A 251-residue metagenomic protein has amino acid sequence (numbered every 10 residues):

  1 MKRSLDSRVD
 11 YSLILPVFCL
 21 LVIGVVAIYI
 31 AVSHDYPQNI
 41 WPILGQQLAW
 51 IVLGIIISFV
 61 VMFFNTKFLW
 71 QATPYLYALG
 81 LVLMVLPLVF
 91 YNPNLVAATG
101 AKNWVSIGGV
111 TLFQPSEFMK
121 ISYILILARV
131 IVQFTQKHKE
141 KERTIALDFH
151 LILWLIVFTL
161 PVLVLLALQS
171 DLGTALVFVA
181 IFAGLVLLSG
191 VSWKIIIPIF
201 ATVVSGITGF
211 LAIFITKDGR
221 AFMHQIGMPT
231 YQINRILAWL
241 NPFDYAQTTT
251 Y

Functional and structural regions predicted by a protein language model:
M1-L13, C19-L20, V26-Q169: Membrane-helix boundary/helix-loop-helix interface segments in multi-pass membrane proteins
I30, L83-L95, L187-I195, T208-K217: Juxtamembrane membrane-interface segments at transmembrane alpha-helix termini
S33, Y123-R129, A180-F182, V191 (+1 more regions): Hydrophobic alpha-helical membrane-insertion segments
F63-T66, W70, I107, Q136-A146 (+3 more regions): Membrane interface segments of multi-pass transport proteins and intramembrane proteases
W70-T73, L172-A175, K194-I197: Short, aromatic-rich membrane-interface segments at the entry and exit of alpha-helical transmembrane domains
Y77, T159, F182, V203-V204: Residue-level recognition of pore/gate-forming positions within transmembrane alpha-helices of multi-pass
L95-W104, P198-Y251: Hydrophobic, glycine- and aromatic-enriched re-entrant/interface helices and adjoining loop segments
F149-V186, A212-G219: Helix-loop-helix junctions and helix-breaking kinks within/between transmembrane helices of multi-pass membrane
